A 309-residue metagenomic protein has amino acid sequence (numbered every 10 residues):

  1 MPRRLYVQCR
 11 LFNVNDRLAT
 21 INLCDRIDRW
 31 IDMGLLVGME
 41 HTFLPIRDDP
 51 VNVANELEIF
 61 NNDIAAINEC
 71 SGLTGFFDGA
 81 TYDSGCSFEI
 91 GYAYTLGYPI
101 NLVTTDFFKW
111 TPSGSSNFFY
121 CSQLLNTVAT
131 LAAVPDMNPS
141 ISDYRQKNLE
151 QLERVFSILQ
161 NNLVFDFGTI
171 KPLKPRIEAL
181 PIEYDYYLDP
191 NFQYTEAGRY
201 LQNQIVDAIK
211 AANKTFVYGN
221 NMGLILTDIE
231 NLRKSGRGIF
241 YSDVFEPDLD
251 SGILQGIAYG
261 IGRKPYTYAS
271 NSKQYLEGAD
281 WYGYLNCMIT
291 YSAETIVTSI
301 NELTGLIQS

Functional and structural regions predicted by a protein language model:
M1-S309: Conserved catalytic or regulatory cores that recognize and/or transform ribose-phosphate-containing ligands
